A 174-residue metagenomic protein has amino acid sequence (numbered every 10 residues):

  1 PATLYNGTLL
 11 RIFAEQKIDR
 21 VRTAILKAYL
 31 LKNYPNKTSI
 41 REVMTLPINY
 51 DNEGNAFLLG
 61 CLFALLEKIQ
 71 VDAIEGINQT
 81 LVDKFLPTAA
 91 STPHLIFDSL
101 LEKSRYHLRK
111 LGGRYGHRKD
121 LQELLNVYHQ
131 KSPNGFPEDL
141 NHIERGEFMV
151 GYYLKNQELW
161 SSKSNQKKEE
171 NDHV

Functional and structural regions predicted by a protein language model:
P1-V174: Intrinsic-disorder/low-complexity detector
